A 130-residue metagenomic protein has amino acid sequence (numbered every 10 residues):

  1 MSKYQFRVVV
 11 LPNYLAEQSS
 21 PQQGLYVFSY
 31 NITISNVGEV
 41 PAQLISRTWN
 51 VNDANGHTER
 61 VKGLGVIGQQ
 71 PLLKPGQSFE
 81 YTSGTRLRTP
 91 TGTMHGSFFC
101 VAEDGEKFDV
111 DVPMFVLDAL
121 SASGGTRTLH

Functional and structural regions predicted by a protein language model:
M1-L25: Low-complexity, acidic Ser/Thr/Pro/Gly-rich terminal tails and inter-domain linkers that flank the onset of structured
F6, A42, E59, E106-V110: Short beta-strand segments
L25-N31: Short, solvent-exposed loop/turn segments enriched in Ser/Thr/Gly
I34-G38: Asparagine-centered strand-capping/turn motif at beta-strand->loop junctions
V40-E59, C100: Short acidic, flexible loop segments centered on an aromatic residue
D53-G56, G68-S78, L117-R127: Short, surface-exposed linear segments at secondary-structure transitions and domain or protein termini
E59-T91: Intrinsically disordered, low-complexity Pro/Gly/Ser/Thr-rich segments with frequent PxxP/GP/PP motifs and embedded
R86-H130: Terminal connector regions
